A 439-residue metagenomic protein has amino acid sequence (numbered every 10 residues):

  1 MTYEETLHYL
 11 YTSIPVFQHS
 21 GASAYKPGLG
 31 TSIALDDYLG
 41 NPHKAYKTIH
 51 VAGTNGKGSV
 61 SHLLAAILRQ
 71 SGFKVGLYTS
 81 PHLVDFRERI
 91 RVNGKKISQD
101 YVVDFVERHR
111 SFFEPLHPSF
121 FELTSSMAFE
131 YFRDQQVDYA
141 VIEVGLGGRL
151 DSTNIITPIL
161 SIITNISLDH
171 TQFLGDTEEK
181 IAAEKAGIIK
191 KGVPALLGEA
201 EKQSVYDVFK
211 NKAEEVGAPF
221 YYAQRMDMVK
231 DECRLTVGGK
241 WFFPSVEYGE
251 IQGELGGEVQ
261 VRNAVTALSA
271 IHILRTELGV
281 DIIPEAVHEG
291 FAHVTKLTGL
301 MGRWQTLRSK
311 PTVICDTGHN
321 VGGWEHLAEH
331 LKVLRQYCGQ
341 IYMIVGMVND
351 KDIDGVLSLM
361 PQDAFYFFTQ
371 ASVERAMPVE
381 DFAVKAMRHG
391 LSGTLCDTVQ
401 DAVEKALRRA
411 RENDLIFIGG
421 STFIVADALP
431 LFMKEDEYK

Functional and structural regions predicted by a protein language model:
M1-G53, V60-H62, A66-S71: Short functional linear segments
A22-L29, A34-D37, N41-K44, Q70-I156 (+1 more regions): ATP-dependent carboxylate-amine ligase catalytic core
Y78, P194-A200, Y342-V345, A364-S372: Short internal beta-strands
T124-F173, Y206-E250: Extended acidic/charged loop-beta regions that coordinate divalent cations and stabilize anionic phosphate/carboxylate
Y139-V144, S152-I162, I166-H170, T177-K180 (+2 more regions): Nucleotide phosphate-binding/pyrophosphate-handling subdomain across enzymes that bind or process nucleotide phosphates
G198-E199, K212-R234, G253-E258, I282 (+4 more regions): Beta-strand->loop->alpha-helix junctions that form or flank phosphate-binding loops in nucleotide-handling enzymes
A200-G217, T312-C315, V321, D354-L415: C-terminal helical cap/extension that packs against the catalytic core of soluble nucleotide-cofactor enzymes
T422-K439: Glycine/aspartate-rich loop-and-adjacent alpha/beta segment that forms the canonical ThDP
